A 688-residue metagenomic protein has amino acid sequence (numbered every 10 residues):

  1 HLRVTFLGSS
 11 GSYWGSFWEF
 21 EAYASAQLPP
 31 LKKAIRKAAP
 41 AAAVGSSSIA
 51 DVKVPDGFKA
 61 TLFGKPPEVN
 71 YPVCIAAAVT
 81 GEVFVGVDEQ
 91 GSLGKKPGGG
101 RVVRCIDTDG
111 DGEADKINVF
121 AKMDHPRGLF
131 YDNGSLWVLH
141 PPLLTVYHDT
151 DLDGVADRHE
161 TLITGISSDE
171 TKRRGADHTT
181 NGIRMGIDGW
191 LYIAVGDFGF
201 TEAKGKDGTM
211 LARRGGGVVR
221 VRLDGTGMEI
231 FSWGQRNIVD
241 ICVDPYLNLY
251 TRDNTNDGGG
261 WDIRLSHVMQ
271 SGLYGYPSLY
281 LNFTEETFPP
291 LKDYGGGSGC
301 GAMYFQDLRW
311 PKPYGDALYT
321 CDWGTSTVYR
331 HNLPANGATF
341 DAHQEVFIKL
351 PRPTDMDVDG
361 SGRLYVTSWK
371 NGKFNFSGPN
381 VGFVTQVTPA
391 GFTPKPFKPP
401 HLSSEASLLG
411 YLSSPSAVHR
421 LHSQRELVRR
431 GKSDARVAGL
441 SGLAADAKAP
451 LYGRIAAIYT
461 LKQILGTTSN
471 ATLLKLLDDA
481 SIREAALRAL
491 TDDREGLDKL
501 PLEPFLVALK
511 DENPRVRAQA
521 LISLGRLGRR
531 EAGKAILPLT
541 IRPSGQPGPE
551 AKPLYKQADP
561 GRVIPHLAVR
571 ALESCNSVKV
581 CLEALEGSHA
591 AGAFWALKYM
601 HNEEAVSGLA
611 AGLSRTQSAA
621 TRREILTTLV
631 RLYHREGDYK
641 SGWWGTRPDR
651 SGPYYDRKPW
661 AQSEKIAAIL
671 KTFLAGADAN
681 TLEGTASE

Functional and structural regions predicted by a protein language model:
H1-A34: Aromatic, loop-rich ligand-recognition surfaces of beta-strand-rich domains
E21, L31-G410, V418-H422, E426-R429: Beta-propeller domains with acidic blade repeats across secreted/periplasmic ectodomains and cytosolic WD/CNH propellers
A203-K204, F283-F288, F340-E345, K349 (+6 more regions): Short beta-alpha connecting loops at secondary-structure transitions that line or flank enzyme active sites
H401-G410, K432-A445, L465-L477, E495-K510 (+4 more regions): Amphipathic alpha-helical scaffolding segments comprising HEAT/armadillo-like alpha-solenoid repeats
A417-V418, A449-Y452, A480-E484, K499 (+7 more regions): Alpha-helix N-cap/helix-start positions at coil->helix boundaries
H422, G439, G453-A456, T472 (+14 more regions): Alpha-solenoid helical repeat scaffolds
E426-R429, T460-Q463, A489-D492, S523-R526 (+5 more regions): Core register positions within helices of long alpha-helical scaffolds
A486-A489, R570, A591-N602, R623-E636 (+3 more regions): Alpha-helical solenoid repeat scaffolds
